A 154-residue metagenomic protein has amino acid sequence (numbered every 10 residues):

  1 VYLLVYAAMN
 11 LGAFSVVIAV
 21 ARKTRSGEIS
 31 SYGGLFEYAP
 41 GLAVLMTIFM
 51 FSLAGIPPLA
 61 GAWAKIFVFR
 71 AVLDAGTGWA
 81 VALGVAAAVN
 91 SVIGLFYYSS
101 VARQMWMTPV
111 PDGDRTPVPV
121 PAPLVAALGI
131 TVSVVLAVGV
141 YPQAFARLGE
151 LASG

Functional and structural regions predicted by a protein language model:
V1-G154: Alpha-helical transmembrane segments of multi-pass membrane proteins predominantly involved in bioenergetics
